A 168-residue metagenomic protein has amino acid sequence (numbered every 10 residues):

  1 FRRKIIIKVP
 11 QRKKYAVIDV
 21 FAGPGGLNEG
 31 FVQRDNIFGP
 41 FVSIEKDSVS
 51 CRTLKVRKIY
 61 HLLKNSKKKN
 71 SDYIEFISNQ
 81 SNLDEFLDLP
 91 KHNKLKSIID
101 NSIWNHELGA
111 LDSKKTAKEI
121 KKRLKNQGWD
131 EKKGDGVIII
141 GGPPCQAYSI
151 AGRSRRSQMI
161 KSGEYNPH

Functional and structural regions predicted by a protein language model:
F1-H168: Conserved active-site and SAM-binding loop architecture of S-adenosyl-L-methionine-dependent nucleic-acid
